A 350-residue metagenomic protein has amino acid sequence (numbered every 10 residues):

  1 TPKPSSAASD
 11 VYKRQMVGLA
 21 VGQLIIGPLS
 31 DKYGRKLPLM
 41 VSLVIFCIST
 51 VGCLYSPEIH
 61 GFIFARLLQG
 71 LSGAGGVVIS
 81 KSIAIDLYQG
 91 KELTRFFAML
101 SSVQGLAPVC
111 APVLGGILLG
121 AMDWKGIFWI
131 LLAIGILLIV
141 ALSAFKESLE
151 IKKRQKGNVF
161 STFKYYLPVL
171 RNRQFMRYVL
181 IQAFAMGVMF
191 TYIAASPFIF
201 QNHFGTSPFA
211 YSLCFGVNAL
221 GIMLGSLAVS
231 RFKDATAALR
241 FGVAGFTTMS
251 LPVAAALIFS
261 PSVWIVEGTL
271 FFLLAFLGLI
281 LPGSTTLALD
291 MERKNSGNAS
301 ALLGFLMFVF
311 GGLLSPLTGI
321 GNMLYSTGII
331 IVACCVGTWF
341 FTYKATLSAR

Functional and structural regions predicted by a protein language model:
T1-A8, Y12: Single conserved hydrophobic/aromatic residue that forms the stacking wall/gate of nucleotide- or nucleobase-binding
A20-I59: Conserved MFS/SLC helix-loop-helix module at the cytosolic interface between two early adjacent transmembrane helices
G34, Y55-G61, S72, A256-S260: Helix-breaking motifs and short loop linkers at transmembrane-helix boundaries and internal kinks in secondary membrane
I45, S49-G52, H60-L68, W264-L270: Paired small-residue
A65-L106: Cytoplasmic helix-loop-helix junction between adjacent transmembrane helices in 12-TM secondary transporters
M99-S143: Helix-loop-helix hairpin linking two adjacent transmembrane segments in secondary transporters
S148-Y178: Juxtamembrane intracellular "pre-TM" segments in multi-pass secondary transporters
L287-N322, I330-I331: A late C-terminal transmembrane helix in Major Facilitator Superfamily
